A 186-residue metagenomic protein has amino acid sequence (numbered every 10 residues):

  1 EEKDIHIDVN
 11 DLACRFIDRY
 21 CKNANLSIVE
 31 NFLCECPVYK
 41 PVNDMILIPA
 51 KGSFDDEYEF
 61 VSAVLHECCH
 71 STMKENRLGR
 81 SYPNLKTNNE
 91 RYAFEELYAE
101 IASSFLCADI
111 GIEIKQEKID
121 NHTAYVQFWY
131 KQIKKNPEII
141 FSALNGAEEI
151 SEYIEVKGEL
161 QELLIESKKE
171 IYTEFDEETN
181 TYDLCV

Functional and structural regions predicted by a protein language model:
E1-E59, A63, S71-L78: Active-site scaffold of zinc-dependent metalloenzymes
V9, E95-A99, I139, A143: Generic hydrophobic secondary-structure packing signal
P49-G52, S81-N88, W129-I133: Glycine- and acidic
Y58, T72-L97, Q116-V126: Post-HEXXH active-site segment of zinc metalloproteases
F60-N76, E100-K118: Long amphipathic alpha-helical segments
R91, S104-D176: Long, well-structured alpha-helical subdomains associated with metal-dependent extracellular/ecto-lumenal hydrolases
T179-V186: Non-Sec secretion/translocation targeting segments of pathogen effectors
